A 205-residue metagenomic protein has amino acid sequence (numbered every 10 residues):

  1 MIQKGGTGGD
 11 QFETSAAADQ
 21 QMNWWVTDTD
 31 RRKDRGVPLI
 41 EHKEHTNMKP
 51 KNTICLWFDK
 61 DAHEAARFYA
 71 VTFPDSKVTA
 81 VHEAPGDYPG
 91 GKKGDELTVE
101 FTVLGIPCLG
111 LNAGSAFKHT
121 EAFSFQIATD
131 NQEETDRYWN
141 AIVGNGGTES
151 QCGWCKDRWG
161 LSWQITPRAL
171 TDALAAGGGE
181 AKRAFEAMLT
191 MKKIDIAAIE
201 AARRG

Functional and structural regions predicted by a protein language model:
Q11, A18-Q20: Intrinsic low-complexity, disordered N-terminal segments enriched in polar/charged/small residues
W24-W25: Tryptophan (W) side chains
R32-N47: Short, Lys/Arg-enriched N-terminal segments with co-localized hydrophobic residues within the first ~10-30 amino acids
E44, Y88-G90, E121, R204: A charge-rich, low-complexity, intrinsically flexible signal that marks solvent-exposed coils, linkers, repeats
T53, E96, S150-C152: Short loop/turn microsegments at loop-to-beta-strand junctions
L56-G105: Core segments of cupin and vicinal oxygen chelate
F58, A62, T72, V103-P107 (+4 more regions): Vicinal oxygen chelate
A181-G205: Acidic/histidine-enriched, glycine/proline-rich intrinsically disordered or flexible terminal extensions
